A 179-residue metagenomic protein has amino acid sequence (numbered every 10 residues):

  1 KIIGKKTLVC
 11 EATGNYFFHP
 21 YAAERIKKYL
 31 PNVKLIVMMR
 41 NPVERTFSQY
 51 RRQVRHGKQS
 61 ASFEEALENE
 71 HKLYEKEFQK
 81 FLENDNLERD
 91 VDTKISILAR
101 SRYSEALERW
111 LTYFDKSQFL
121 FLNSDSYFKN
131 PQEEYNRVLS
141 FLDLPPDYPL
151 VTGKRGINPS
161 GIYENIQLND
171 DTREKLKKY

Functional and structural regions predicted by a protein language model:
K1-A61, F81-E133: PAPS-dependent sulfotransferase catalytic domain
P20, Y74-D90, K94, R100 (+1 more regions): Contiguous hydrophobic segments
M39-P42, A66-H71, L150-K154: Short C-terminal domain-edge/linker segments immediately following a structured domain
Q49, A66-N69, K175-Y179: Residues that form generic nucleotide/phosphate-binding pockets
Q53, E70-L73, L142, Y179: Alpha-helix boundary/capping residues
A61-K80: Core domains of carbohydrate- and sulfate-ester-processing enzymes
E108-Y179: The conserved 3'-phosphoadenosine-5'-phosphosulfate
